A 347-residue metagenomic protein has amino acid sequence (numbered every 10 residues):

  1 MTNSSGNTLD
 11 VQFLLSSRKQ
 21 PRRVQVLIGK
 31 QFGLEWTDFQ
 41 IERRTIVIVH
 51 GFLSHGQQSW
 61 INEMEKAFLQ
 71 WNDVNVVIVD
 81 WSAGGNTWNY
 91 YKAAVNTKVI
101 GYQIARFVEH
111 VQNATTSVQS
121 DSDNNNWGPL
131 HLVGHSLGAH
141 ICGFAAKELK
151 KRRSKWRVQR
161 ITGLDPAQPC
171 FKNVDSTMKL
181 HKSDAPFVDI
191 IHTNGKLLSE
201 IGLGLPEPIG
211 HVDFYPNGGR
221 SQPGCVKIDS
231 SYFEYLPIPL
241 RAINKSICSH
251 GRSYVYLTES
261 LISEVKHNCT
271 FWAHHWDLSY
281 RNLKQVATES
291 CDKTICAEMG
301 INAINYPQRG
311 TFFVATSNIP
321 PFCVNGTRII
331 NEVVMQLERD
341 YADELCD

Functional and structural regions predicted by a protein language model:
M1-I78, S82-N96, A105-W127, R153-W156 (+3 more regions): Flexible, membrane-associating and regulatory peripheral segments of lipid-active enzymes
I48, V188-I191: Short beta-strand/loop motif that positions the catalytic acidic residue of the alpha/beta-hydrolase fold
H50, S120, V133-A145: Glycine-rich nucleophile elbow surrounding the catalytic serine of serine-hydrolase chemistry
W81-G84, P166, T193: Active-site loop/turn elements of alpha/beta-hydrolase fold enzymes, especially the short glycine-/histidine-rich
G138, N173-T177: Short beta-alpha junctions and helix-cap segments that line functional grooves
G163-L164, I190: A short, hydrophobic beta-strand element of the alpha/beta-hydrolase
Q168-N173, L197-E200: A short beta-to-alpha transition loop/helix N-cap that caps and shapes the active-site region
